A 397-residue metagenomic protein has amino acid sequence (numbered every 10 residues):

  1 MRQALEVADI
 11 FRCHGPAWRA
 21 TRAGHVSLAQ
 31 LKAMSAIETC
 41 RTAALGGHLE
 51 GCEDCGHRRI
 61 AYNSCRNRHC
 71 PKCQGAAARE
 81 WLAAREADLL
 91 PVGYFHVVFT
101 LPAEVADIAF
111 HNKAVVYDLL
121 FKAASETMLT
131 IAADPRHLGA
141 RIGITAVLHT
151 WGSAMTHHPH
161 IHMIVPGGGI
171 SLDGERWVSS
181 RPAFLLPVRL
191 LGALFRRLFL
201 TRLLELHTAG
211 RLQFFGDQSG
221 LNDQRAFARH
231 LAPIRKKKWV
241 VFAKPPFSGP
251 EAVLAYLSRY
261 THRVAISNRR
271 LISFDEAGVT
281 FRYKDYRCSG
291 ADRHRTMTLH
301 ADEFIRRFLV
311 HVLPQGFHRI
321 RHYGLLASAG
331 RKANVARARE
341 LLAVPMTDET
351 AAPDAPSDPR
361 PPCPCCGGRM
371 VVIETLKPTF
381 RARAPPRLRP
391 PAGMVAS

Functional and structural regions predicted by a protein language model:
M1-S397: Beta->alpha loop/short-helix hinge microenvironment recognizer with preference for catalytic Tyr/His contexts
